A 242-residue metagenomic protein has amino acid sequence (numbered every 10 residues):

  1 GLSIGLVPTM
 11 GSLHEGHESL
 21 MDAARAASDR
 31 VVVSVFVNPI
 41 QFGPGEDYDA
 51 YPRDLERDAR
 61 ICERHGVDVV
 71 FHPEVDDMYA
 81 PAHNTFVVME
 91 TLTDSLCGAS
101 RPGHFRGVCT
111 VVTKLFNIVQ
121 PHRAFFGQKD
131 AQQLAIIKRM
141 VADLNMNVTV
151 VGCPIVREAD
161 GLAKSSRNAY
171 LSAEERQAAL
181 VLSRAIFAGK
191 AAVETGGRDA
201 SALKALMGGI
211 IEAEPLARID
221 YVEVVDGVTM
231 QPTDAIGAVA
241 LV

Functional and structural regions predicted by a protein language model:
G1-R218, V224-M230, D234-A235: Nucleotidyltransferase catalytic core that binds NTPs
I236-V242: Short, intrinsically disordered, charge-balanced linker/junction segments flanking boundaries in proteins
